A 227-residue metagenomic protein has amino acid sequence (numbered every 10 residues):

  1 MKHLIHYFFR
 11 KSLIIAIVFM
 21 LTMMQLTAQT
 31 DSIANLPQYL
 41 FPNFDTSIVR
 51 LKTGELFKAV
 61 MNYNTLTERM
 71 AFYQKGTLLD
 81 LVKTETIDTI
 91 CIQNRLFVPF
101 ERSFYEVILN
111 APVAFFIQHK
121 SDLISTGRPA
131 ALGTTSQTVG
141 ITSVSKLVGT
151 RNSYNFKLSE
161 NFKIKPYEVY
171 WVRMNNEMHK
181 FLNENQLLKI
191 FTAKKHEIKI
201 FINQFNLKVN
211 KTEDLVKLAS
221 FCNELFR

Functional and structural regions predicted by a protein language model:
M1-S32, L218: Bacterial Sec-dependent N-terminal signal peptides
T30-T46: Short N-terminal segments immediately surrounding and downstream of signal-peptide cleavage
K52-G54: Glycine-centered tight beta-turn/hairpin loop motif at sheet-sheet or coil-to-beta transitions
F57-H179: Aromatic-patch recognition
Y167-K199: Flexible, solvent-exposed short loops/turns enriched in glycine
L188-R227: Long, compositionally biased interface segments
